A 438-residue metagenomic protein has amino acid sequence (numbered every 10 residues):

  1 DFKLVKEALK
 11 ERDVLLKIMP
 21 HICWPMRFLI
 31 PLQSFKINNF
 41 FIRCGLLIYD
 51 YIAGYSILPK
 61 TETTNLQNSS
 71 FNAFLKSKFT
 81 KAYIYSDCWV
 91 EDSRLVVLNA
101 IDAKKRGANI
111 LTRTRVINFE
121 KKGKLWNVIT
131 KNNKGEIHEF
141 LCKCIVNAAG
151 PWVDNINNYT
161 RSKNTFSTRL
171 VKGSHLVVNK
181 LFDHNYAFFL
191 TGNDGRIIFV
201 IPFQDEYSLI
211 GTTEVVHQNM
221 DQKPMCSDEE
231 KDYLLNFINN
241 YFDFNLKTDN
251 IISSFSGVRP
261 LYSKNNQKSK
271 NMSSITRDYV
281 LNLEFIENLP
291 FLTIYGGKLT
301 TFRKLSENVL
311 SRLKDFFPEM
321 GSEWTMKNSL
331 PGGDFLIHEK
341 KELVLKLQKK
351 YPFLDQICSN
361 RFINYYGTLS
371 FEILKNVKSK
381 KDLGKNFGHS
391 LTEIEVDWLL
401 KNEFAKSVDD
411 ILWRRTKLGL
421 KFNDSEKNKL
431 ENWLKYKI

Functional and structural regions predicted by a protein language model:
D1-S70: Dinucleotide-binding Rossmann-like beta1-alpha1 core, especially the glycine-rich loop that anchors the ADP
K6-E7, H21-I30, K60-T64, N99 (+3 more regions): Short coil/turn segments at secondary-structure boundaries
L47-L98, N109, K437: Short linear elements at protein peripheries
F79, S86, D92-R94, D102 (+4 more regions): C-terminal catalytic lobe of FAD-dependent flavoproteins
Y83-C144, R303-K304: Helical element adjacent to the flavin cofactor pocket in flavoenzyme catalytic cores
K122-K124, T130, P151, N157-Y159 (+3 more regions): Short acidic, glycine/serine/threonine-rich loops at helix termini
F140-G150, I238: Short hydrophobic core segments
N147-S162, E307: Flavin (primarily FAD) binding-site architecture
